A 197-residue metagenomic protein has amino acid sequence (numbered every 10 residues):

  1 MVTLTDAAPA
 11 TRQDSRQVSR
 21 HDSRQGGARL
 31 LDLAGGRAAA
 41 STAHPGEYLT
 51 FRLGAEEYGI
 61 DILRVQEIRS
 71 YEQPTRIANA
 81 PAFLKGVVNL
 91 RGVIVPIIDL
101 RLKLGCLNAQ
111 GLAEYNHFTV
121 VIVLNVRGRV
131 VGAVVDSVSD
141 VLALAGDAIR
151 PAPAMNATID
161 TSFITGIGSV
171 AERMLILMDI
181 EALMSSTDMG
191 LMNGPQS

Functional and structural regions predicted by a protein language model:
M1-S197: An acidic, low-aromatic, low-complexity terminal/linker signal
